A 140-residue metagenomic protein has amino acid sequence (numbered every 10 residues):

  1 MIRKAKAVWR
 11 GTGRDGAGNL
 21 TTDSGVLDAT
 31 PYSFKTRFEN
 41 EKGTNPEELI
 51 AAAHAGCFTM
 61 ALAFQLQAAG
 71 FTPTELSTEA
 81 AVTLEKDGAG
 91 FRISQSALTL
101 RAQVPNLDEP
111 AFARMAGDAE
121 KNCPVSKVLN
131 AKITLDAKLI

Functional and structural regions predicted by a protein language model:
M1-A52, T59-I140: Extended beta-strand/beta-hairpin segments
